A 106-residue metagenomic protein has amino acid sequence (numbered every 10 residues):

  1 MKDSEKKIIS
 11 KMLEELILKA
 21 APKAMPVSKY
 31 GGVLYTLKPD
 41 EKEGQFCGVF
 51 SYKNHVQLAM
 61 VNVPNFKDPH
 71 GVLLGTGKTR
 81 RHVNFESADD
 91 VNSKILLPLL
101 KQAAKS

Functional and structural regions predicted by a protein language model:
M1-S106: Charge-dense, helix-prone N-terminal extensions
